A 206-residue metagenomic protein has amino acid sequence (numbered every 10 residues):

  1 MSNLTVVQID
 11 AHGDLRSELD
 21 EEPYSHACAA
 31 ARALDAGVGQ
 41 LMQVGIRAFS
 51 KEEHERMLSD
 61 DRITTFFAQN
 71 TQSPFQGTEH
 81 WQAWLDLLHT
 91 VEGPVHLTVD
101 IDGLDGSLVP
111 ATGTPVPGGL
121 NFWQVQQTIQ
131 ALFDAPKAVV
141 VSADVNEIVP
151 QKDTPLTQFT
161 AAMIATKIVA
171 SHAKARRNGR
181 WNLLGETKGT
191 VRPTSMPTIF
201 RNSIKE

Functional and structural regions predicted by a protein language model:
M1-F200, E206: Conserved alpha-helical scaffold segments that buttress catalytic/binding sites
